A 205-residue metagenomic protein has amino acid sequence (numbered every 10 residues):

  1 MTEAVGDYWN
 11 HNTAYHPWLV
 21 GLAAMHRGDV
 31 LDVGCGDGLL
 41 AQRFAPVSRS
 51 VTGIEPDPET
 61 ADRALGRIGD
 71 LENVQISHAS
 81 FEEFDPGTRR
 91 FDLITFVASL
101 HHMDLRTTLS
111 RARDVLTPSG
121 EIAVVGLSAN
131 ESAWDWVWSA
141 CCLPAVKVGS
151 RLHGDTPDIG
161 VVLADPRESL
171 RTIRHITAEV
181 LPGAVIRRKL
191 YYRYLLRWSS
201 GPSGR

Functional and structural regions predicted by a protein language model:
N10-G28: Conserved alpha-helix/loop element of class I SAM-dependent methyltransferases that forms part of the SAM/SAH-binding
G28-G36: Conserved class I S-adenosyl-L-methionine
D37-L39, R43-E83: Class I SAM-dependent methyltransferase SAM/SAH-binding core
T95: A conserved beta-strand element that flanks and buttresses the S-adenosyl-L-methionine
M103-A112: A short, conserved alpha-helix within the catalytic core of class I
S119-G126: Conserved beta-strand signature within the Rossmann-like core of class I S-adenosyl-L-methionine
S128-I176: C-terminal alpha-helical "lid/dimerization" subdomain adjacent to the S-adenosyl-L-methionine
L163-R205: Conserved Class I S-adenosyl-L-methionine
